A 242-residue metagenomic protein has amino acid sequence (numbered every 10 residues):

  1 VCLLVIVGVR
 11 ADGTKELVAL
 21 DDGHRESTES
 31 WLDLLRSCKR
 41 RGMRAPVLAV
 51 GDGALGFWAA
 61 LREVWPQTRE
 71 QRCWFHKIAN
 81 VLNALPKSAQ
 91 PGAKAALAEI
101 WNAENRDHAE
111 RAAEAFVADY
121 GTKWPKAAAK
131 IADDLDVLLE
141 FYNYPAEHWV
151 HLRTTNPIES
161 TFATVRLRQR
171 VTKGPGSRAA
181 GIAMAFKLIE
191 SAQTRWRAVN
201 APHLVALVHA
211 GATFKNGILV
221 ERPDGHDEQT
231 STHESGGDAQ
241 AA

Functional and structural regions predicted by a protein language model:
V1-G51, L55, A59, V64-Q67 (+2 more regions): RNase H-like nuclease fold core
I6, K15, A49-D52, L61 (+6 more regions): Mobile genetic element proteins and their domesticated derivatives, centered on retroelements and DNA transposons
D22, K39, A98, A163-R170: A broad detector of the eukaryotic-type serine/threonine protein kinase catalytic domain
V50, Q71, G174-R178: Alpha-helix N-cap/helix-initiation sites
P66-N83: Inter-helix linker motif
N80, A96, M184-L188: Generic recognition of well-ordered alpha-helical segments
V81-R111, A115: Metal-dependent DNA phosphodiester-chemistry modules and their immediately adjacent helices/loops in DNA-processing
N102-A242: Acidic/histidine-rich catalytic cores and adjacent linkers of DNA breakage/strand-transfer/modification proteins
